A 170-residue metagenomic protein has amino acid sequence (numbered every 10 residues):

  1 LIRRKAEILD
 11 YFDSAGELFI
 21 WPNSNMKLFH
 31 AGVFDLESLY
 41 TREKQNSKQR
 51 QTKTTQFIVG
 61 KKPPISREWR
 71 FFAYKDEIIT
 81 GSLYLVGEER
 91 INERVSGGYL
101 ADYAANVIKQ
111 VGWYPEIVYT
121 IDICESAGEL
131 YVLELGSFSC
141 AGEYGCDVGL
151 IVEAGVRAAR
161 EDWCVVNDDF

Functional and structural regions predicted by a protein language model:
L1-Q110: Active-site nucleotide/adenylate-binding loops and adjacent lid/helix of ATP-dependent enzymes
K48-K53, F57-K62, Y119, Y131 (+2 more regions): Aromatic-residue detector
G97-L135: Glycine/small-residue-rich hydrophobic helix-like segments
Y114, E125-F170: C-terminal active-site "lid" helix and adjoining low-complexity regulatory extension at the edge of ATP-using catalytic
